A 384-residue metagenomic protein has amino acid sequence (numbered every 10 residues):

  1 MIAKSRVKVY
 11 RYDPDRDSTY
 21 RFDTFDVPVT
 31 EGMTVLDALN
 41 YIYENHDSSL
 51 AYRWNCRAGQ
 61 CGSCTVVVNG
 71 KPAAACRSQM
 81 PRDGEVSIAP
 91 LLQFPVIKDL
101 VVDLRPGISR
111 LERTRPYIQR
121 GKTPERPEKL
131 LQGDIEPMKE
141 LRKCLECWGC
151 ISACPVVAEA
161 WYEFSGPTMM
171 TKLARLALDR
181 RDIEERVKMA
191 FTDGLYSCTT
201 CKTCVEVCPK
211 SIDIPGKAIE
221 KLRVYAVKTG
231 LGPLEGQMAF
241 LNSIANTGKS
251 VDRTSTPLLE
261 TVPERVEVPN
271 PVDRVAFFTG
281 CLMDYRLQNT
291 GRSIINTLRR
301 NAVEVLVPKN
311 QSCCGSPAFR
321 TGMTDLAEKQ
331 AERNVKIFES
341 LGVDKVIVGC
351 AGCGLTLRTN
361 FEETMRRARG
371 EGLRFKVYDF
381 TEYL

Functional and structural regions predicted by a protein language model:
I2-F25: Eukaryote-biased recognition of intrinsically disordered, low-complexity regulatory segments
T30-A38, Q79, P257: Short, structural beta-strand-to-alpha-helix junction motif
M33-S48, A89-G248, L326-R333, R369-L373 (+2 more regions): Ferredoxin-type iron-sulfur electron-transfer modules in oxidoreductases and energy-metabolism complexes
R53-G59, V348: Active-site nucleophile and cofactor-binding loops and adjacent substrate-binding regions of central metabolic enzymes
V67-G70: Short strand-turn-strand beta-turns centered on an Asx-Gly dipeptide
R82-V86: A short, basic-hydrophobic beta/loop patch
E146, L178-S312, S316-M365, R369-G372: Iron-sulfur-cluster electron-transfer modules
